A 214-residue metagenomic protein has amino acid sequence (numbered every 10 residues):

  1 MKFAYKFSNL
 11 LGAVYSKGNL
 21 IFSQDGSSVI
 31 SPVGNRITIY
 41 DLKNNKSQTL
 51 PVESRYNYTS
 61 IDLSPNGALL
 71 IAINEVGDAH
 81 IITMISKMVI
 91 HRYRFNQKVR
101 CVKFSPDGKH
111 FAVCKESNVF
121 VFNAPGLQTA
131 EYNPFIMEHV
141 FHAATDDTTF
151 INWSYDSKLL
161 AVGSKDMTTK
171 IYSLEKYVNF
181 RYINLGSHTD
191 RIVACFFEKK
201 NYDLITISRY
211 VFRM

Functional and structural regions predicted by a protein language model:
K2-A4, I39-Q48, I81-H91, S117-E138 (+3 more regions): Per-blade loop-tip surfaces of WD-repeat and WD-like beta-propellers in eukaryotic adaptors/scaffolds
S8-N35: Beta-strand-rich domains and repeat architectures in extracellular enzymes and scaffolds, especially beta-propellers
L10-A13, P51-S54, R92-F95, F141-A143 (+1 more regions): Surface loop/turn motifs at the tips and blade-to-blade linkers of beta-strand repeat domains
Y15-I21, Y56-L63, Q97-F104, T145-W153 (+1 more regions): Canonical WD40 repeat/beta-propeller blade segments in eukaryotic WD-repeat proteins
Q24-D25, P65-N66, P106-D107, Y155-D156 (+1 more regions): Residue-level detector of Asp-centered blade-edge/turn motifs that repeat once per structural unit in beta-propeller
V33, I73-V76, C114-S117, G163-D166 (+1 more regions): Conserved strand-to-loop turn within each blade of WD40 beta-propeller repeats
F95-Q97, C114, E175, N179-M214: WD40 beta-propeller repeat blades
